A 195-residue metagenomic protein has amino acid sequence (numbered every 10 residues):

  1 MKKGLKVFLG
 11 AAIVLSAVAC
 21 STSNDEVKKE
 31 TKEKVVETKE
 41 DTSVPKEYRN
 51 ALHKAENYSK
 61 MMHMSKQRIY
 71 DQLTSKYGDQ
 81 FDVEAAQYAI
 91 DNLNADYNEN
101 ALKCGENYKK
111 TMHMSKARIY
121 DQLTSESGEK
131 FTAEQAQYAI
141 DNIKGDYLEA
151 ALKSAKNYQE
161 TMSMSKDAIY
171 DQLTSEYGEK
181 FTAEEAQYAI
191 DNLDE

Functional and structural regions predicted by a protein language model:
M1-F8: Bacterial N-terminal signal peptides that target proteins for export
L9, I13-L15, A19-H53: N-terminal, intrinsically disordered, polar/charged segments of Gram-positive cell-envelope systems that serve as
V36-E195: An alpha-helical, amphipathic repeat domain used for nucleic-acid recognition, typified by the mTERF helical solenoid
